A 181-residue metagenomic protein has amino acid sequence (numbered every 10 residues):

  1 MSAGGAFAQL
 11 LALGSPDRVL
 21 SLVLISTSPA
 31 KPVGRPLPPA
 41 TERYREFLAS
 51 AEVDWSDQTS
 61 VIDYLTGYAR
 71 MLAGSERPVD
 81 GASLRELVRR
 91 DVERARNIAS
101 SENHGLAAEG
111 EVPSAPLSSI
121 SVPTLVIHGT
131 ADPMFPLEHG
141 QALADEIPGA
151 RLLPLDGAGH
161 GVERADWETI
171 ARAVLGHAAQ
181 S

Functional and structural regions predicted by a protein language model:
M1-S2: Conserved alpha/beta-hydrolase "nucleophile elbow" surrounding the catalytic nucleophile
G5-P16, L22: Short glycine-enriched nucleophile-adjacent loop and the immediately C-terminal alpha-helix near the catalytic center
V19-L20, A150: Core-facing hydrophobic residues within beta-strands of well-ordered domains
L20-D54: Flexible "cap/lid" loop of the alpha/beta hydrolase fold
E42-A115, V122, A142: Alpha/beta-hydrolase
I120, V126-H128, D132: Short beta-strand/loop motif that positions the catalytic acidic residue of the alpha/beta-hydrolase fold
P133-H139: Conserved alpha/beta-hydrolase "acid-adjacent" motif
A150-S181: Catalytic active-site module of serine/aspartate enzymes centered on a nucleophile-bearing elbow/loop
